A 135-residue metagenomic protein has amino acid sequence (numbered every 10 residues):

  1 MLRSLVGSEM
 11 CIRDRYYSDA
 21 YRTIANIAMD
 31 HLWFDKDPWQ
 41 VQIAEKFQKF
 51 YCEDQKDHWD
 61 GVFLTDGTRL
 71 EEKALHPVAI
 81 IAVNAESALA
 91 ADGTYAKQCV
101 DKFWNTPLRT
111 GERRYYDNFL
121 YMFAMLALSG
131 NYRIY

Functional and structural regions predicted by a protein language model:
M1-G7, C11-I12: Single conserved hydrophobic/aromatic residue that forms the stacking wall/gate of nucleotide- or nucleobase-binding
M1-R3, S18, D30: Functionally constrained cores in energy, signaling, and assembly domains
L5-G7, A20, I81: A structure-centric signal for secondary-structure junctions around beta-strands
S8-E9, A28-L32: Functionally critical loop-and-helix segments that line ligand-binding/catalytic clefts of soluble enzyme domains
D14-R15, W33-Y135: CBM-like carbohydrate-recognition segments
R15-A28: Oxyanion-binding "anion nests"
